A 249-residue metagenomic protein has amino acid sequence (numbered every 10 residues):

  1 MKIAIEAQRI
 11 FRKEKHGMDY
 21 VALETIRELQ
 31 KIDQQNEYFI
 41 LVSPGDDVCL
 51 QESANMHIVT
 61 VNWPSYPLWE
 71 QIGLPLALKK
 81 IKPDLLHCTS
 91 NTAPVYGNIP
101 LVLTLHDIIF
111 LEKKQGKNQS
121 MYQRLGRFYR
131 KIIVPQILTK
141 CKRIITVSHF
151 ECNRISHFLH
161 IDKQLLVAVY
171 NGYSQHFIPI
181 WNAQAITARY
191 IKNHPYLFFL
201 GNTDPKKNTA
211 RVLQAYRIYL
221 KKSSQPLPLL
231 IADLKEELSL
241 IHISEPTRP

Functional and structural regions predicted by a protein language model:
M1-S244: Carbohydrate transferase catalytic cores enriched for Leloir-type hexosyltransferases
E245-P249: Short "domain-exit" segments at the C-terminal end of structured domains
